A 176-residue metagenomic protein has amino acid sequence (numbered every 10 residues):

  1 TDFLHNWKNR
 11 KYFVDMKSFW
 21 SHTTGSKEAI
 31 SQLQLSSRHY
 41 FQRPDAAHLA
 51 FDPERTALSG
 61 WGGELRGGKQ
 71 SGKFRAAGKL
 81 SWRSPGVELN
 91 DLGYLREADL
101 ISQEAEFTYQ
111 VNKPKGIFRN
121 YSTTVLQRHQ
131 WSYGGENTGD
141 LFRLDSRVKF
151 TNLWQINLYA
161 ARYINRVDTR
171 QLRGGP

Functional and structural regions predicted by a protein language model:
D2, N9-P176: Exposed, low-structure sequence patches enriched in small/polar residues
